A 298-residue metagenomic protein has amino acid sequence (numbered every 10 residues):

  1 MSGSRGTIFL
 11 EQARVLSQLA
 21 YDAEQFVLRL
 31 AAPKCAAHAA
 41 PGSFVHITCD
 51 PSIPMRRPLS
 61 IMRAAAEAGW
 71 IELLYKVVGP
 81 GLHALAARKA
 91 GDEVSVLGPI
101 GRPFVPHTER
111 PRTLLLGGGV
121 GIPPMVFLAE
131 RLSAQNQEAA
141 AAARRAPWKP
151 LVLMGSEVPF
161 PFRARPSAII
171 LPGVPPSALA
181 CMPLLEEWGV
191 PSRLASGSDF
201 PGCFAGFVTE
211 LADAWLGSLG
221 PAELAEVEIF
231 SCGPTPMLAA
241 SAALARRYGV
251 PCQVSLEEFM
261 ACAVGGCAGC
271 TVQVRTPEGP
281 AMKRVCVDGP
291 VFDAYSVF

Functional and structural regions predicted by a protein language model:
S2-A90: Ferredoxin-reductase
E67-G69, A141-R144, T276-P280: Short, solvent-exposed loop/turn segments that connect beta-strands within catalytic domains and beta-strand-rich
L82-H83, A87-V254: FNR/FR-type flavoprotein reductase catalytic core
T235-M237, E257-V291: Local cysteine-cluster metal-coordination motifs and their immediate loop/turn environment, predominantly Fe-S cluster
V291-V297: Structured surface patches comprising rigid loops and adjacent beta-strands/short helices at the edges of well-ordered
